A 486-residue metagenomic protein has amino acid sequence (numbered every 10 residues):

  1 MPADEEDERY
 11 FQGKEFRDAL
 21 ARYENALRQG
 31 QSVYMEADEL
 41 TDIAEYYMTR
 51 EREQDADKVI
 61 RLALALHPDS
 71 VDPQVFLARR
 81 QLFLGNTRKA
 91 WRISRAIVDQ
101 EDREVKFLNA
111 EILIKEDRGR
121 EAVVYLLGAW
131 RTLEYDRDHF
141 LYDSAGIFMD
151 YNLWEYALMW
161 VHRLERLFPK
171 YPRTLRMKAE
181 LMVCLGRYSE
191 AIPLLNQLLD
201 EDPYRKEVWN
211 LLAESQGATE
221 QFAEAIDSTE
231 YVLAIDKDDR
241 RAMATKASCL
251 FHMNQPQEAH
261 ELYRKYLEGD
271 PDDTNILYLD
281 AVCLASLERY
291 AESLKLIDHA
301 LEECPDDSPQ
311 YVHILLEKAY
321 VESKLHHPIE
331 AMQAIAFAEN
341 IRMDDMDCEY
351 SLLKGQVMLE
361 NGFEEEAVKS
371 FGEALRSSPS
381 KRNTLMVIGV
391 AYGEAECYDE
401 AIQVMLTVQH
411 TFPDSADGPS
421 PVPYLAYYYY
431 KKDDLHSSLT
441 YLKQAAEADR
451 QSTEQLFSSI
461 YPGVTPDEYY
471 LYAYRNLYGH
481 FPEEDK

Functional and structural regions predicted by a protein language model:
D38, D72, E104, D138-H139 (+8 more regions): Start-of-helix register in tetratricopeptide repeats
T49, F83, K115-E116, D150 (+8 more regions): Register position in tetratricopeptide repeats
A63, S94-I97, G128-W130, R163-L164 (+8 more regions): Canonical positions in the second alpha-helix
V98-R103, A234, Q409-H410, Y427-T453 (+1 more regions): TPR/TPR-like (Sel1-like) alpha-helical repeat modules
Q451-K486: Terminal, low-structured helical/coil segments at or just beyond the last alpha-helical repeat
